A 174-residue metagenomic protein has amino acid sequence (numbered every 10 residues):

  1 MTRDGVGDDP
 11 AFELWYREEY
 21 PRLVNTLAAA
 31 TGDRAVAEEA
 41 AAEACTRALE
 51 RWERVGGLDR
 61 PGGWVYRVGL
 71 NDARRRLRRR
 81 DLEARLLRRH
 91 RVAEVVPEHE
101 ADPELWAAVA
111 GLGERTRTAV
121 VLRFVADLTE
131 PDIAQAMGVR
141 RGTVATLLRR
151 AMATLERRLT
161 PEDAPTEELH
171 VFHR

Functional and structural regions predicted by a protein language model:
M1-N25, A35, L49, R117: A short, charge-rich alpha-helical start-of-domain segment used by transcription regulators
T2-D4, A11, A136, M152-R174: C-terminal edge and immediately downstream basic/flexible tail or linker adjoining helix-turn-helix-like DNA-binding
Y20, V24, C45, G113-R117 (+1 more regions): C-terminal flanking helix
E39-T46, E50, D59-N71, T146: Structural recognition of an alpha-helix C-terminal capping motif at a helix-to-coil junction
E50-G57, R67-R88, E98, E156-R157 (+1 more regions): Arg/Lys-rich amphipathic alpha helix in sigma70-family domain 2
L70, R74, M137-E162: DNA-recognition helix of helix-turn-helix
R75, E83-V109, T129, L169-H173: Internal acidic/polar
A119-R123: A short pre-motif secondary-structure segment
